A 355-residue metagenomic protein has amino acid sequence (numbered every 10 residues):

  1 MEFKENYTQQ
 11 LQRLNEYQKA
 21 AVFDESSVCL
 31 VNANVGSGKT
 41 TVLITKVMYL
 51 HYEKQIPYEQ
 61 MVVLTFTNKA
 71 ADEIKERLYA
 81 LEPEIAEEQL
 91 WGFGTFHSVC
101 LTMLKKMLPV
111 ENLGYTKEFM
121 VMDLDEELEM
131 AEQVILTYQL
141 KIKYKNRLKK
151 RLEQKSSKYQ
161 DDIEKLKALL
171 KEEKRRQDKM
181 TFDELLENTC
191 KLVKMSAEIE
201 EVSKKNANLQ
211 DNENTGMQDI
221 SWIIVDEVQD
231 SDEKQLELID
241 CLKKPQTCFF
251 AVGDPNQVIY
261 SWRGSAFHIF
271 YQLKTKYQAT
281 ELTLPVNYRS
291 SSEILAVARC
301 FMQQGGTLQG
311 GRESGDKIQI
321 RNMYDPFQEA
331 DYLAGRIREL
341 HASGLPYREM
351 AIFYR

Functional and structural regions predicted by a protein language model:
M1-E111, A296-R299: P-loop NTPase Walker
M1-S37, T41-T45, Q60-V62, E111-N112 (+5 more regions): Accessory N-terminal region flanking or inserted into the helicase ATPase core in nucleic-acid motor proteins
E5, E233-M323: Conserved RecA-like helicase ATPase core segment that couples NTP binding/hydrolysis to strand translocation
L30-V31, V35-L43, A279-T280, V286-R355: Helicase P-loop NTPase motor core
I56-Q60, L81-L90, M107-D123, I135-Y144 (+6 more regions): Short, polar/flexible loop-turn hinges at active-site or ligand-entry regions and domain interfaces
A70, I74, E127, D162 (+7 more regions): Helical mechanochemical/support elements of P-loop NTPase systems and associated helical scaffolds
A70, I74, L78, E227 (+3 more regions): Helical "lid/switch" subdomain of P-loop NTPase nucleotide-binding domains
